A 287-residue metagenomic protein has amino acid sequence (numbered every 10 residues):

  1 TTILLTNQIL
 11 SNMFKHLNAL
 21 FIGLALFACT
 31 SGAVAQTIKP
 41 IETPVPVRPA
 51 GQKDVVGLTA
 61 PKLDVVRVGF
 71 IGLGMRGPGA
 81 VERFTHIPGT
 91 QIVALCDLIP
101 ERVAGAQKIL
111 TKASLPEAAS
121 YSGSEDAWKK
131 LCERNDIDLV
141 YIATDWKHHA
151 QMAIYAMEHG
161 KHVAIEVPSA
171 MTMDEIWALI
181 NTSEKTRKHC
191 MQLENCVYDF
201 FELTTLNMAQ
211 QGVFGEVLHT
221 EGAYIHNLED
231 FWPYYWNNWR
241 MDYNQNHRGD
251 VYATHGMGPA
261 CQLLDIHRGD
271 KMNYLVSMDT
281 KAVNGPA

Functional and structural regions predicted by a protein language model:
L5-F21: Bacterial N-terminal signal peptides that target proteins for export
A19-C29: Bacterial N-terminal signal peptides
A33-A35: Boundary at the C-terminal end of the N-terminal hydrophobic targeting segment
I38-A113, A260: N-terminal Rossmann-like dinucleotide-binding module
G72, T186-M191, C196-A287: Predominantly a Rossmann-like dinucleotide-binding segment in NAD(P)-dependent oxidoreductases
A94, L139, H219: Short, Asp-centered acidic motifs that coordinate Mg2+ and/or phosphate in catalytic or ligand-binding sites
A118-I142: A structured beta-alpha segment of the ubiquitous adenosine-cofactor-binding alpha/beta core
L139, D145-W146, A150-Y198, G212: Beta-strand-loop-alpha-helix segment that lines the small-molecule cofactor/substrate pocket of alpha/beta enzymes
